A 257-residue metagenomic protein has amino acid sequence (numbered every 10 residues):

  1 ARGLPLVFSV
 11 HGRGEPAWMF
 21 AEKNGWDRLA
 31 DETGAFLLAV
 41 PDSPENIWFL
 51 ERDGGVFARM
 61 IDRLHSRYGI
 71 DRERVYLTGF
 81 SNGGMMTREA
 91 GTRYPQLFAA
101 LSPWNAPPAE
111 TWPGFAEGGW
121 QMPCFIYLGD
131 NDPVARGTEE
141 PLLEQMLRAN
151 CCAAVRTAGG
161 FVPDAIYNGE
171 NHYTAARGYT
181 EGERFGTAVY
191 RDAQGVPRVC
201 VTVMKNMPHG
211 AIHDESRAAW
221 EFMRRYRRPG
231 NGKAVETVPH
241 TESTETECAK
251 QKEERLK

Functional and structural regions predicted by a protein language model:
A1-L4, F49-N82, T87, T92-L97: Gly/Ser-rich "nucleophile elbow"/oxyanion-hole loop immediately N-terminal to the catalytic nucleophile in hydrolases
L6, V10-H65, F185-T187, V201: Active-site machinery of serine-nucleophile hydrolases
Q96-P107: A conserved short beta-strand
I126-L128: Short beta-strand/loop motif that positions the catalytic acidic residue of the alpha/beta-hydrolase fold
D130-P197: Active-site-adjacent alpha-helix of alpha/beta-hydrolase-fold enzymes
E215-E236: Catalytic active-site module of serine/aspartate enzymes centered on a nucleophile-bearing elbow/loop
V238-K257: Short, low-complexity, charge-dense intrinsically disordered segments
